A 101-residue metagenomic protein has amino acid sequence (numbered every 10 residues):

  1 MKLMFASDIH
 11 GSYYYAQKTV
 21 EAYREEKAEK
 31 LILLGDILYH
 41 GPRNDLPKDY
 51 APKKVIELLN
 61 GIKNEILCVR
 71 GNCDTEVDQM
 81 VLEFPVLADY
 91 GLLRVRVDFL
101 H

Functional and structural regions predicted by a protein language model:
K2-R96: Core catalytic region of metal-dependent phosphoesterases/phosphodiesterases, especially metallo-beta-lactamase-like
V97-H101: Short hydrophobic-aromatic micro-motifs
